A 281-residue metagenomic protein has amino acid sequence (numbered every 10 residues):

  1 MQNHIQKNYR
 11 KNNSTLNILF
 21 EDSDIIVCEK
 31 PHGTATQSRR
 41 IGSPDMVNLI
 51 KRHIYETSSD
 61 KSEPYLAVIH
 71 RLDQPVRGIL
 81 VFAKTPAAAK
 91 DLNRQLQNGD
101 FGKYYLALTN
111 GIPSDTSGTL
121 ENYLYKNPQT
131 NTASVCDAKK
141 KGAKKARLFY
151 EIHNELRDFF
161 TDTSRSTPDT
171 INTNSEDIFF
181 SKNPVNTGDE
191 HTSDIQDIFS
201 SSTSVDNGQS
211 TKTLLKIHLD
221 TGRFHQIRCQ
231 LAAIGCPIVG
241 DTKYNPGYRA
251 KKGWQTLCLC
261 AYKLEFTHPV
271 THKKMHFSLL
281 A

Functional and structural regions predicted by a protein language model:
M1-A281: RNA pseudouridine synthases
